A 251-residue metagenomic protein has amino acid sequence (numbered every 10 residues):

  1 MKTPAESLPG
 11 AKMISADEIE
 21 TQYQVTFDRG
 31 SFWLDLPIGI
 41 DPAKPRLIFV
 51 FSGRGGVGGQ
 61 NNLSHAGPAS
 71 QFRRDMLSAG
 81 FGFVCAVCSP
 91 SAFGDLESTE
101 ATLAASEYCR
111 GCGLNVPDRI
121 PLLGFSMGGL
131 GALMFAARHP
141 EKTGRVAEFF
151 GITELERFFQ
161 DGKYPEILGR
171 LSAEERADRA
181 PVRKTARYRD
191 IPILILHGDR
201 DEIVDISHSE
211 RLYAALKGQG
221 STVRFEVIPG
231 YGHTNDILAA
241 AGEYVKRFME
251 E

Functional and structural regions predicted by a protein language model:
K2-A43: N-terminal cap/lid segment of alpha/beta-hydrolase-fold proteins
A43-G56: Short beta-strand element of the alpha/beta-hydrolase
S52-R54, S207-E251: C-terminal catalytic histidine-bearing segment of alpha/beta-hydrolase fold enzymes
N62-F83: Short amphipathic alpha-helix adjacent to the substrate-entry channel of hydrolases
A92-L114: Alpha/beta-hydrolase active-site loop
E100, L133-E175: Hydrolase active-site cap/lid region
L114-S126: Alpha/beta-hydrolase fold nucleophile elbow
R157-E210, A214: The feature captures the conserved acid-bearing segment of alpha/beta-hydrolase catalytic domains
